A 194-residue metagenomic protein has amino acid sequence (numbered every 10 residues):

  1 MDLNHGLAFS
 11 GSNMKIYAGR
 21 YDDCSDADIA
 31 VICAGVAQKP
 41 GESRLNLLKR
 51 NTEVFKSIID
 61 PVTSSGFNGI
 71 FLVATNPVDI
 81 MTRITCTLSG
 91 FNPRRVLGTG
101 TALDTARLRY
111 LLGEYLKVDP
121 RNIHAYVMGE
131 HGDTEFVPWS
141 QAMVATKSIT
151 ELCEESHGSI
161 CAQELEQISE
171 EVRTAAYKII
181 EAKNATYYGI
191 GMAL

Functional and structural regions predicted by a protein language model:
M1-A27: Conserved N-terminal Rossmann-fold NAD(P) cofactor-binding segment
D2, A30, F55-I58: Short, well-ordered amphipathic alpha-helical segments that serve as non-catalytic structural scaffolds within diverse
A18-R20, G98, V127: Structural signal for conserved beta-strand scaffold positions within catalytic alpha/beta enzyme cores
A30-I32, V73: Redox-cofactor binding/interface segments in oxidoreductases and associated redox assembly factors
A34-V36: Conserved NAD(P)H cofactor-binding loop of Rossmann-fold oxidoreductase domains
K39-P40: Helix N-cap/beta-alpha junction loops of NAD(P)-dependent oxidoreductase domains
S43-R109: Rossmann-like NAD(P)(H) cofactor-binding subdomain of soluble oxidoreductases
S89-R95, L103-L194: C-terminal substrate-binding/catalytic lobe of Rossmann-fold NAD(P)-dependent dehydrogenases
